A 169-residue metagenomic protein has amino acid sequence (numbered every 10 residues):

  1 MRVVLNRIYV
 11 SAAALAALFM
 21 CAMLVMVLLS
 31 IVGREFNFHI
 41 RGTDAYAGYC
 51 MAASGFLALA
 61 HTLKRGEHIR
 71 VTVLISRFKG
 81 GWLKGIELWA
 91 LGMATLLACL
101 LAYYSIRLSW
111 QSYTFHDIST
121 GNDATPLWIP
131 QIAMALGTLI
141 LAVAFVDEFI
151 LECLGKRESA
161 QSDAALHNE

Functional and structural regions predicted by a protein language model:
M1-E169: Alpha-helical transmembrane segments and membrane-interface helix-loop junctions in multi-pass membrane proteins
